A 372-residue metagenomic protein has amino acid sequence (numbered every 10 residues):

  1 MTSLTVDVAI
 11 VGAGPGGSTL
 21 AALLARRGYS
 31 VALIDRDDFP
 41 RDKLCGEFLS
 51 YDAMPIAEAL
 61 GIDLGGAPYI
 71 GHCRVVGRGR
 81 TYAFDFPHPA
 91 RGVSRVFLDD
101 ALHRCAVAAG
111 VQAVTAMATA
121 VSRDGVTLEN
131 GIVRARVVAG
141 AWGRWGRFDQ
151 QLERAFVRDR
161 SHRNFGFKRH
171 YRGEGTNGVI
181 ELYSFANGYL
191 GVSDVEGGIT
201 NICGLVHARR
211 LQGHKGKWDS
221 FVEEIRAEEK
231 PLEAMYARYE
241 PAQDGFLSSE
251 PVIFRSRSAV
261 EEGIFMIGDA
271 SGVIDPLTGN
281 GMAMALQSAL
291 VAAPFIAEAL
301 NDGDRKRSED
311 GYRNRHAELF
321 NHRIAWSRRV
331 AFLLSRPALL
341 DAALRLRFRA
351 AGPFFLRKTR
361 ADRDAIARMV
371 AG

Functional and structural regions predicted by a protein language model:
T2-G14: Beta1/beta-strand and adjacent pyrophosphate-binding region of the FAD-binding site in flavoprotein oxidoreductases
G17-S18: N-terminal Rossmann-fold NAD(P) dinucleotide-binding loop
A25-C45: Glycine-rich FAD pyrophosphate-binding loop
D38-E58: Conserved N-terminal glycine-rich FAD pyrophosphate-binding loop of Rossmann-like flavoproteins
A53-A101: A conserved beta-strand/loop capping segment in the N-terminal third of enzymes that catalyze redox or closely related
C105-M235: Predominantly flavin-linked oxidoreductase catalytic cores and closely associated redox partners
Q212-A292: FAD/FMN-dependent oxidoreductases across multiple families
P294-G372: C-terminal helical "tail/cap" subdomain of flavin- and related membrane-associated enzymes
